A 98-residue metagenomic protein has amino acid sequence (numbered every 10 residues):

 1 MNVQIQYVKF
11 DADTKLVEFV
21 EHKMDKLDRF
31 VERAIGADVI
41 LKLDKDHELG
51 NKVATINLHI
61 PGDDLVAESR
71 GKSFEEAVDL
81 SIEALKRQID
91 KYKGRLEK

Functional and structural regions predicted by a protein language model:
M1-K98: N-terminal, polar/charged subdomain of small-to-medium soluble alpha/beta proteins
